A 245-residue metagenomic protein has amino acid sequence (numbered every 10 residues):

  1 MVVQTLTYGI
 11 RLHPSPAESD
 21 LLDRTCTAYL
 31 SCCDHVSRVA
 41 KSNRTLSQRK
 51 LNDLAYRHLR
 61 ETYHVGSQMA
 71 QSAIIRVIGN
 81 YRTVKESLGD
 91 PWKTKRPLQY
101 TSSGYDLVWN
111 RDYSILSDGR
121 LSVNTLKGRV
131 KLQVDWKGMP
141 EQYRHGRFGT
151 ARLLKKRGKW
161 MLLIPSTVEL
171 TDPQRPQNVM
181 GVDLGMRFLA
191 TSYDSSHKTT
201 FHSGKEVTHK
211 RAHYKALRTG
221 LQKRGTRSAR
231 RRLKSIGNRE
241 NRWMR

Functional and structural regions predicted by a protein language model:
M1-R245: Nucleic-acid substrate recognition interfaces
